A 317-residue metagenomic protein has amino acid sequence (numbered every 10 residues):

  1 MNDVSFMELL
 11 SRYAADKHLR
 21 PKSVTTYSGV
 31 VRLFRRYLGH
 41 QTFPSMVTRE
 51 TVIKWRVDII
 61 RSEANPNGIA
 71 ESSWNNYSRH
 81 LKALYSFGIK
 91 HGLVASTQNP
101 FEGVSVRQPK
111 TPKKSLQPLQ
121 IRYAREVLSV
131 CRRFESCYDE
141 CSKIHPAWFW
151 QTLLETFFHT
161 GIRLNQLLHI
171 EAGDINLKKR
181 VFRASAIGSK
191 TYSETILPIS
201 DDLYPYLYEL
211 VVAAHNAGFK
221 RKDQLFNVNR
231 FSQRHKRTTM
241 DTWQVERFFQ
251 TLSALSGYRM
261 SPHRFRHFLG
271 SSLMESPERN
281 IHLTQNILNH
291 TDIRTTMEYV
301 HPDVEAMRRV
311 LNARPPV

Functional and structural regions predicted by a protein language model:
M1, R314-V317: C-terminal secondary-structure termini that scaffold catalytic or DNA-interacting sites
E8-K22, S28-K114, F134, E140: N-terminal core-binding DNA-recognition domain of tyrosine recombinases/integrases
V94-S96, P109-R133, K190-D201, F219-D223: DNA breakage-rejoining catalytic core of tyrosine-based enzymes
S115, G188, L288-A313: Catalytic-site neighborhood detector that most strongly recognizes the C-terminal catalytic loop/helix of tyrosine
Y123-L164: Basic, Lys/Arg- and aromatic-enriched nucleic-acid-binding interface segment
E155, H159, Q166, R266-H290 (+1 more regions): C-terminal catalytic core of tyrosine-transesterase DNA break-rejoin enzymes
T160, N165, H169-Y206: Conserved tyrosine-mediated DNA breakage-rejoining catalytic core shared by Y-recombinases
S200-G257: Active-site/catalytic core of tyrosine-dependent DNA strand-transfer enzymes
